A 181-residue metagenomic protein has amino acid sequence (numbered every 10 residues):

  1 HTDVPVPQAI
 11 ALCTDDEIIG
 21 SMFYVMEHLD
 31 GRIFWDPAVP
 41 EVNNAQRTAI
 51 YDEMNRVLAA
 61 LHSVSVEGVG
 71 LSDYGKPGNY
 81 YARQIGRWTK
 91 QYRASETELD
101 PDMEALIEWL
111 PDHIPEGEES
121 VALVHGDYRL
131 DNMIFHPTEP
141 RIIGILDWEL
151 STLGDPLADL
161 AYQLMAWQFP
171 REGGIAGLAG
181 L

Functional and structural regions predicted by a protein language model:
H1-L123, H136-P140: ATP-binding pocket architecture of kinase catalytic cores
E17, I33, M133, I142 (+2 more regions): Conserved protein kinase catalytic core
D36-P37, I145, Q163: Residues that scaffold the ATP/ADP-binding catalytic core of kinase and kinase-like folds
G117, F135, L153, Q163-A166: ASCE P-loop NTPase motor core, strongest for the SF2 helicase catalytic module
L123-H125, L130: Catalytic-loop of the protein kinase fold
L146-S151: Activation of the activation-loop gatekeeper triad in protein kinase-fold domains
A158-L181: Active-site activation/catalytic loop segments of kinase-like enzymes and analogous catalytic loops in related
